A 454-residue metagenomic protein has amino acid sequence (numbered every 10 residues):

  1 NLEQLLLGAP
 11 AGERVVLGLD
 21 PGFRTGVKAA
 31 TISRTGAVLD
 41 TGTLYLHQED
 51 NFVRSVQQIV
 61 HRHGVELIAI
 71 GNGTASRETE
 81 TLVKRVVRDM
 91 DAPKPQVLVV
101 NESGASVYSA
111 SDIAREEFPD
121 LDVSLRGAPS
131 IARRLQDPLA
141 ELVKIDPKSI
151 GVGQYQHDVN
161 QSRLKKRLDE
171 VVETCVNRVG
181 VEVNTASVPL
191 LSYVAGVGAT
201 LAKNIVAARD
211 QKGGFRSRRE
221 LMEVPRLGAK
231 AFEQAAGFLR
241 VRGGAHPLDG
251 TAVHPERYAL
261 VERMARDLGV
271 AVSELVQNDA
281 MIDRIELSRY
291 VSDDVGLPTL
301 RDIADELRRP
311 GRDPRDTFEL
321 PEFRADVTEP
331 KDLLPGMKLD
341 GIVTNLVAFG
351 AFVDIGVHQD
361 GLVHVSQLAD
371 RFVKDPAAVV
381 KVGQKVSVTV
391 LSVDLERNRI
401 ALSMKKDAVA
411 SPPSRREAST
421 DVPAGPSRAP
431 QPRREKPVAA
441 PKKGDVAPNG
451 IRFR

Functional and structural regions predicted by a protein language model:
N1-G8, G12-L19, R24-D169: Phosphate- and other anionic-substrate recognition elements at nucleic-acid/protein interfaces
L5-A9, T35, I59-E66, G71 (+14 more regions): Conserved, well-folded catalytic cores of nucleic-acid-processing and energy-transducing macromolecular machines
L6-P10, V16-F23, A29-T31, Q57-V60 (+11 more regions): Replace "in large, NTP-powered and nucleic-acid-processing enzymes" with "in large, NTP-powered factors and other
V15-I32, A37, F52-V56, S187 (+4 more regions): Extended, hydrophobic alpha-helical segments in both membrane/secreted and soluble proteins
A29-I32, L44, V206-A207, R218-E223 (+4 more regions): Composition- and surface-driven signal marking solvent-exposed, interaction-prone regions in large proteins
E116-G214, A229, E233-V261, A265 (+3 more regions): Long, highly charged, low-complexity intrinsically disordered interaction regions that mediate electrostatic DNA/RNA
L135, R226-Q234, K385-S392, A410: C-terminal, active-site-flanking charged/polar segments
L239-R454: Single-stranded RNA-binding regions, centering on S1/OB-family and related RNA-binding modules
